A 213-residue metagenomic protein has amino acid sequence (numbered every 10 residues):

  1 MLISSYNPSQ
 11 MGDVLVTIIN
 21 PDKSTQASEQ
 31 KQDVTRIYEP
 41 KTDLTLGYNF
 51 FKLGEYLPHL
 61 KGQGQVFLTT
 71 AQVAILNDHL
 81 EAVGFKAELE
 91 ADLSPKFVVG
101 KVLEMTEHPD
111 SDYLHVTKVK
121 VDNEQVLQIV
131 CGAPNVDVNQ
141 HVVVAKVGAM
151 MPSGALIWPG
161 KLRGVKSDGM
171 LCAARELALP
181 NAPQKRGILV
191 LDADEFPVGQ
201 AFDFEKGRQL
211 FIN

Functional and structural regions predicted by a protein language model:
M1-N213: Phosphate-backbone binding interfaces of nucleic-acid-interacting proteins
